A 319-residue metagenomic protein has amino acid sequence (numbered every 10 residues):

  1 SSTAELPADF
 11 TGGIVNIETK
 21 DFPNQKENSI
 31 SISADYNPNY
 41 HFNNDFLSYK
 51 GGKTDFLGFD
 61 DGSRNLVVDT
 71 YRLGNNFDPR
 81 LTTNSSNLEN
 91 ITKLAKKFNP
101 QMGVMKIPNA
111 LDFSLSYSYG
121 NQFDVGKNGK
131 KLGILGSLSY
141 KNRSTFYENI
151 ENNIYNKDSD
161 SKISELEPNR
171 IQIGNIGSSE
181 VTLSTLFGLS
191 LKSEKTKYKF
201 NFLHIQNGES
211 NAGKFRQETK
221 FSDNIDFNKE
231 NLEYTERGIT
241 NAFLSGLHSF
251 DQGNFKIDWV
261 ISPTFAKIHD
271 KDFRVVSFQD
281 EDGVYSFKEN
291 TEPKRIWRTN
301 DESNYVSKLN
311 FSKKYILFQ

Functional and structural regions predicted by a protein language model:
S1-S31: A beta-strand signature from Gram-negative outer-membrane beta-barrel systems, especially the internal plug domain
T19, N121-F123, F187-S193, H248-F250 (+1 more regions): Residue-level signature of outer-membrane beta-barrel architecture
F22-E27, D124-I134, K195, F250-I257 (+1 more regions): Short loop/turn motifs that connect adjacent beta-strands in outer-membrane beta-barrel proteins
N28-I32, I134-L138, F200-F202, I257-I261 (+1 more regions): Membrane-embedded beta-strand positions of outer-membrane beta-barrel proteins
Y40-P108, V284-E292: Flexible glycine-rich, low-complexity coil/linker segments exposed to the extracellular/periplasmic environment
H41-D45, F146-N153, S161-K162, N211-T219 (+1 more regions): Outer-membrane beta-barrel translocator domains and adjoining extracellular loop/strand segments of Gram-negative
G74-G213, R237-A242: Transmembrane beta-barrel wall of Gram-negative outer-membrane proteins
Q206-Q319: Replace "related TpsB outer-membrane translocases also match" with "some related outer-membrane beta-barrels such as
